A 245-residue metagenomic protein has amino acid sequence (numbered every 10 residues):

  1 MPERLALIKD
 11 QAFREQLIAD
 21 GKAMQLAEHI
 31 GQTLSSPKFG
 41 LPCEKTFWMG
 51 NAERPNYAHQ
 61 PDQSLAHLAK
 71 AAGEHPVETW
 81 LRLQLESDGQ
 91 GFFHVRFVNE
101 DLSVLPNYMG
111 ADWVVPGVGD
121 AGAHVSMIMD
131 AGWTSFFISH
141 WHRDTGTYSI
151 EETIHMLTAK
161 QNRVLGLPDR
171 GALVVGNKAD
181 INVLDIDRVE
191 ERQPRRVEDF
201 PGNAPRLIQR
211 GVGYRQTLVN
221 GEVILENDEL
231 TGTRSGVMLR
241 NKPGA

Functional and structural regions predicted by a protein language model:
M1-G146: Active-site neighborhoods of metal-dependent hydrolases
A58-H59, N162, R206-Q209: Short loop/turn motifs at secondary-structure junctions and domain boundaries
G73, D120, I138, T153 (+4 more regions): Hydrophobic, well-ordered secondary-structure elements that form the walls of internal hydrophobic environments
E86-G91, A123-S126, Q161-V164, V189-R192 (+2 more regions): Flexible loop/turn segments at secondary-structure boundaries
G91-L105, S149-I154, N162-R196: Acidic, glycine-enriched loop/beta-strand segments at the rims of small-molecule binding/catalytic pockets
N107-V114, G119, A131-W133, V183-E229 (+1 more regions): C-terminal cap of metal-dependent C-N hydrolases
M238-A245: Short, solvent-exposed cationic patches
